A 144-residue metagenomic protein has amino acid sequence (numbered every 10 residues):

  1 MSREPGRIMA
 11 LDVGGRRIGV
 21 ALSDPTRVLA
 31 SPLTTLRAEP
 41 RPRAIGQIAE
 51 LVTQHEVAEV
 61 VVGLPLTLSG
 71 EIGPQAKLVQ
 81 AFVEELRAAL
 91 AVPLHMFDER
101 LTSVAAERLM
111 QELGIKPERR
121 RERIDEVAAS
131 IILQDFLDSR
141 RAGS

Functional and structural regions predicted by a protein language model:
S2-L11, R16-S144: Phosphate- and other anionic-substrate recognition elements at nucleic-acid/protein interfaces
